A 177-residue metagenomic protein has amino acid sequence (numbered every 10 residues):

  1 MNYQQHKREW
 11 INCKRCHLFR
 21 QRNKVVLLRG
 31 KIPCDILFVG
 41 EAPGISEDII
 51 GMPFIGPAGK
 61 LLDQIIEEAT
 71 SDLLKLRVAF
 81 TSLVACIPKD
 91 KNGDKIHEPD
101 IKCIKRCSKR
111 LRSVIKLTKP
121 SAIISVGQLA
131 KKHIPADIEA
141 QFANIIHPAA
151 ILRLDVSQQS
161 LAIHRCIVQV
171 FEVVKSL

Functional and structural regions predicted by a protein language model:
M1-L177: A polyanion-binding, active-site-adjacent surface
